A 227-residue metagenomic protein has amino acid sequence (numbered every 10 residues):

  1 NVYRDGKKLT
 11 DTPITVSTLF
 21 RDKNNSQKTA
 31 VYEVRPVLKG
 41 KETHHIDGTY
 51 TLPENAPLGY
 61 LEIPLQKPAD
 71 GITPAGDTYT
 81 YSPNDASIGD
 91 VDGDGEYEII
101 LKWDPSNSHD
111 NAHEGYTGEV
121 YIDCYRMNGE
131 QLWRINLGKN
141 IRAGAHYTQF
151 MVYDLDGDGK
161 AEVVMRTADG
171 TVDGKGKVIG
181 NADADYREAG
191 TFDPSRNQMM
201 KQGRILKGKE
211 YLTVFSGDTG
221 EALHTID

Functional and structural regions predicted by a protein language model:
V2-R4: Conserved aromatic beta-strand anchor motif in extracellular beta-sandwich/beta-rich domains
K7, D11-D227: Beta-propeller-forming repeat regions
